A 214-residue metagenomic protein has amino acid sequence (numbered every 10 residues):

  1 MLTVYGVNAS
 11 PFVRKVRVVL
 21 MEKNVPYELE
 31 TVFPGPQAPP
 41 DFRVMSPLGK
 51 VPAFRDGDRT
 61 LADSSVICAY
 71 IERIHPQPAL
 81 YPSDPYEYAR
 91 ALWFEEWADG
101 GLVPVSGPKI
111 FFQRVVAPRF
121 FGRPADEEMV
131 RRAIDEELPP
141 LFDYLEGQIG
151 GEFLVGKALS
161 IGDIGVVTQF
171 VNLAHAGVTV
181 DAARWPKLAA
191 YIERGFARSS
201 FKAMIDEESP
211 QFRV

Functional and structural regions predicted by a protein language model:
M1-R132, E136, E152: GST-like domain detector, emphasizing the conserved glutathione-binding G-site in the N-terminal thioredoxin-like
L29, A182, M204-I205: A generic structural-conservation signal
F33, I161, E208: Short, solvent-exposed turn/loop segments enriched in Gly/Ser/Thr/Pro and often Arg
R43, A89-L92, G165, A189 (+1 more regions): Generic structural signal for individual residues within well-ordered alpha-helical segments across diverse proteins
H75, I149-E152, S199, E208: A general structural signal marking secondary-structure boundaries and capping sites
A98-A197: GST-like fold's C-terminal all-alpha helical module
K187-V214: Long hydrophobic alpha-helical segments typical of transmembrane helices together with their membrane-interfacial
